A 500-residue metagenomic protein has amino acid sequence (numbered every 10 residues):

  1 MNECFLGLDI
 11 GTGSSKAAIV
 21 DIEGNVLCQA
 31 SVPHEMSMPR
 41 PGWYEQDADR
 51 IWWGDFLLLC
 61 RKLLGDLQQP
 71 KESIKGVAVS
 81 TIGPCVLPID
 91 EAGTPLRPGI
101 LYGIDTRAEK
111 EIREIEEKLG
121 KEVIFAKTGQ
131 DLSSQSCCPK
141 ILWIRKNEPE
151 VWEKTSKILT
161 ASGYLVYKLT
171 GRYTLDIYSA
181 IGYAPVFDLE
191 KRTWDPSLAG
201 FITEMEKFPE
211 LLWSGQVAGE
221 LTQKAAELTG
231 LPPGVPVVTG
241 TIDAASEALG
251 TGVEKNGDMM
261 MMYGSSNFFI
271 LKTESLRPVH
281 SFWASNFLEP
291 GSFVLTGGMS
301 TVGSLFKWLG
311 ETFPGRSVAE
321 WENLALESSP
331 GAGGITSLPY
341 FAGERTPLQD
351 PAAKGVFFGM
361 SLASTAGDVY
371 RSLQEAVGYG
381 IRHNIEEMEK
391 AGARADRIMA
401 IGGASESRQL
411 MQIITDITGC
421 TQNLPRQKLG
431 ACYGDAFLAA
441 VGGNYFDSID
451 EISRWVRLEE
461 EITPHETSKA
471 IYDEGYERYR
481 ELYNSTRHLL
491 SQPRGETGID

Functional and structural regions predicted by a protein language model:
M1-P98, A126, K154, A226-E227 (+5 more regions): N-terminal glycine/serine-rich phosphate-binding loop of ATP-dependent small-molecule kinases, especially carbohydrate
L6-G7, E116-T128, S133, L142-T174 (+2 more regions): Active-site core segments that coordinate phosphate-bearing ligands/cofactors across diverse enzyme families
G24, D47, V77, D105 (+3 more regions): Residue-level signal for inorganic ion chemistry
G65-G103, D131-Q135, V166-F187, E210-W213: Short beta-strand-loop/turn "lid" adjacent to the catalytic site in phosphate-handling enzymes
I74, E206-F208, A395: Core-facing hydrophobic residues within beta-strands of well-ordered domains
L87, K110-E114, E247-L249: Pocket-flanking alpha-helical
L101-K118, A436-F437: Short alpha-helix plus adjacent loop in nuclease-associated cores
